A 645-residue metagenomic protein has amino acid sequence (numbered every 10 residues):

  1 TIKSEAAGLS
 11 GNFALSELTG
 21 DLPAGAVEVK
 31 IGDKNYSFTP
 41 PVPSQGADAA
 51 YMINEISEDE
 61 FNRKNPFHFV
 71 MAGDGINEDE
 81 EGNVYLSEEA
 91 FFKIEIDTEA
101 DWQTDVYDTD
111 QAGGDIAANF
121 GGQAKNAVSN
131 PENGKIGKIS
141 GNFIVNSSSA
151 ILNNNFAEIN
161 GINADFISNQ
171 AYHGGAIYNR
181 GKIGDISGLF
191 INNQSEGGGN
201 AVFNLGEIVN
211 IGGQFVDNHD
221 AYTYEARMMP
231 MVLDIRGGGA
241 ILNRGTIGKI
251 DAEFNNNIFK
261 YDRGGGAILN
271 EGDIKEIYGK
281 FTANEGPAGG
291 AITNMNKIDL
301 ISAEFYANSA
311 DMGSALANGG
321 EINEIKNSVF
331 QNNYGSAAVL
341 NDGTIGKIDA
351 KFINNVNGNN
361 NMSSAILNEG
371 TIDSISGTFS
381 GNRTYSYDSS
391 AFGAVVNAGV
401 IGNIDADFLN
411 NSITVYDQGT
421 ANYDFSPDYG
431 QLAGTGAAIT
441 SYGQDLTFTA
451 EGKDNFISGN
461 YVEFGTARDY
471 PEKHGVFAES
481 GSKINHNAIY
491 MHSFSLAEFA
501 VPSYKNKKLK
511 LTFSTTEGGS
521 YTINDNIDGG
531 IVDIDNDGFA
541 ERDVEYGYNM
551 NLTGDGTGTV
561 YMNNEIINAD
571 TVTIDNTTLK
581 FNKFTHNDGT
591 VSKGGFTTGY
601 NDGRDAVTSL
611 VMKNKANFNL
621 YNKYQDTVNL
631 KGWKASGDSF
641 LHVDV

Functional and structural regions predicted by a protein language model:
T1, R468-E472, K483, Y490-E498 (+3 more regions): Extracellular beta-strand/loop-rich repeat segments of large surface/secreted proteins
I2-A6, E17-G20, I31, D79-E80 (+26 more regions): All-beta strand scaffolds that present successive hydrophobic residues in beta-strands
L9-D21, G32, A50, V70 (+27 more regions): Glycine-rich beta-solenoid repeat tracts in large extracellular/virion proteins
N12, P41, N142, N146 (+19 more regions): Short, structured coil/turn linkers that connect adjacent secondary-structure elements
A26-S44, Y51-E60: Extended, beta-strand-rich, solvent-exposed assembly scaffolds of outer structural proteins
G75, G538: Acidic, glycine-anchored loop motifs typical of Ca2+
V128, I136-I139, F143, I151-N155 (+22 more regions): Fold-core signature of tandem repeat domains
D165, G188-F190, I258, I277-F281 (+15 more regions): Predominantly extracellular beta-rich ligand-binding scaffolds that present long acidic/polar faces for carbohydrate
